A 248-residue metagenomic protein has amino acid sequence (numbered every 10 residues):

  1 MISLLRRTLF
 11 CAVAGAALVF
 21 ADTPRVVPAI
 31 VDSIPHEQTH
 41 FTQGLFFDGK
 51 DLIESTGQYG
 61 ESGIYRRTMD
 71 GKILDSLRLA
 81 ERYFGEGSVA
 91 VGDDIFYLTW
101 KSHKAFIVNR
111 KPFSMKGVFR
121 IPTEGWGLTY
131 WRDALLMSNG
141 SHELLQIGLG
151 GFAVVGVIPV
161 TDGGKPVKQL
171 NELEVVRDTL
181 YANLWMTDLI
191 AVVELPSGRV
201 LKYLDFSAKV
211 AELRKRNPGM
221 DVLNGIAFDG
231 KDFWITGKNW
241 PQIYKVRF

Functional and structural regions predicted by a protein language model:
D22-T39, M69-K72: A short helix->beta-strand "capping" segment at the edge of beta-propeller domains
V31-G63, L77-V89, G237-P241: Beta-strand-rich domains and repeat architectures in extracellular enzymes and scaffolds, especially beta-propellers
D32-I34, L74, R78-E81, V157-P166 (+1 more regions): Surface-exposed loop and turn segments in beta-propeller and other repeat-based domains that flank or scaffold
Q38-G49, E81-G92, I121-L135, G164-D178 (+1 more regions): Beta-rich, blade/repeat-based domains predominating in secreted/periplasmic proteins but also intracellular
I53-Q58, I95-S102, L135-S141, A182-M186 (+1 more regions): Conserved beta-strand positions in repeat-built beta-propeller and related beta-rich domains
R67-K72, N109-F113, L149-F152, E194-G198 (+1 more regions): Short loop/turn segments that connect beta-strands within beta-propeller blades
G71-V108, F113-G125: Blade-loop segments of beta-propeller domains
A105-G163: Hydrophobic, well-structured mid-protein blocks that either form specific transmembrane helices
